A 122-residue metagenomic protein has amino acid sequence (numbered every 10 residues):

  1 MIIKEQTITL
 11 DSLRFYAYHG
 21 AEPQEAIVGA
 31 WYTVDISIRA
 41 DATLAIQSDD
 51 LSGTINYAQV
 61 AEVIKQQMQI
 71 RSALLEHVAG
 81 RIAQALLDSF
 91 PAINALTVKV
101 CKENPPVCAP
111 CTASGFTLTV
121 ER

Functional and structural regions predicted by a protein language model:
M1-R122: N-terminal, polar/charged subdomain of small-to-medium soluble alpha/beta proteins
